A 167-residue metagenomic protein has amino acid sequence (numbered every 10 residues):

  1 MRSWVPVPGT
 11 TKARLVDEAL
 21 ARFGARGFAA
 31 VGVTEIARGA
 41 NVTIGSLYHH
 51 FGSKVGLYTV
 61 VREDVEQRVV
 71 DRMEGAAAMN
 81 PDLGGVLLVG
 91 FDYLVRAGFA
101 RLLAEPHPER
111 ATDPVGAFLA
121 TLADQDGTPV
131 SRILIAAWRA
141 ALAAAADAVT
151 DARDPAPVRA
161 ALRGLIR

Functional and structural regions predicted by a protein language model:
M1-R26, A30-V42, G56-T59: Basic, helix-initiating cap at the start of DNA-binding domains
G27-F28, Y48, A137: Short amphipathic helical patch at the helix-1/turn junction of helix-turn-helix
A40-F51: Short hydrophobic/aromatic patch on the recognition helix
F51, V61-R62: DNA major-groove recognition helix of helix-turn-helix
G56, V60, D71-G98: Hydrophobic alpha-helical connector segments
E63-V69: Short, basic, alpha-helical segments at the C-terminal edge of helix-turn-helix-like DNA-binding modules
V70, G85, A104-A136, R153-G164: Amphipathic alpha-helical packing segments from all-alpha helical-bundle domains
A76, R101-A104, A145-V149: Secondary-structure edge/capping motif, primarily at the C-terminal ends of alpha-helices and the immediately following
